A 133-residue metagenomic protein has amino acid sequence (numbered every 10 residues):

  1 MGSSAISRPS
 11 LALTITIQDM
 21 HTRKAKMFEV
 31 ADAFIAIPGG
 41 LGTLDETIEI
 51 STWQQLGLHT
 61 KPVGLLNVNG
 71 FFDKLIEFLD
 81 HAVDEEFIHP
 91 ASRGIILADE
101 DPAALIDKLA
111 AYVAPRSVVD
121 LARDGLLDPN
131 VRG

Functional and structural regions predicted by a protein language model:
M1, G39-G42: Short glycine-rich anion-binding loops that position phosphate/pyrophosphate groups of nucleotides and phosphorylated
M1-V30, G70-A103, K108, Y112-G133: A cross-family phosphate/adenosyl-ligand binding-site feature
F34: Hydrophobic acceptor-binding patch used for acceptor engagement in glycosyltransferases
I37, S51-F78, I88-R93: Short, acidic/small-residue loops that bind anionic groups at enzyme active sites
G42-E49: Short glycine/serine/threonine-rich phosphate/pyrophosphate-binding segments that cradle anionic phosphate groups
